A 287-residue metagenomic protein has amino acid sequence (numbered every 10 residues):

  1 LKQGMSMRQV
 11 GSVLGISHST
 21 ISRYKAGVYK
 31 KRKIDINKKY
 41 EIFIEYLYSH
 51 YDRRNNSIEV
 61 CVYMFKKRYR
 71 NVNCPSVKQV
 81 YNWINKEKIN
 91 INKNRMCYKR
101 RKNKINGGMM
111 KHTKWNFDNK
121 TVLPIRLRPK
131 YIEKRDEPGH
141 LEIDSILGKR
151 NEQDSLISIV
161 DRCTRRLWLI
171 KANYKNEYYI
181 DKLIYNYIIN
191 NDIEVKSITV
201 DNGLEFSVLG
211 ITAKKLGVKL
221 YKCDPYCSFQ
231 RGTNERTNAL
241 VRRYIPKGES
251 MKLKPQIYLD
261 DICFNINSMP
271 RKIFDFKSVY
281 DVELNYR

Functional and structural regions predicted by a protein language model:
Q3, E45-R54, F65, A213-R287: Charged alpha-helix within mobile-element recombinases
Q3-R53: Short, basic alpha-helical/linker "hinge" immediately adjacent to a nucleic-acid-recognition surface
G11, I21, L47, C61 (+9 more regions): Mobile genetic element proteins and their domesticated derivatives, centered on retroelements and DNA transposons
K33-K38, K67, N71-K134: Basic, flexible linker segments flanking DNA-binding modules in nucleic acid-interacting mobile-element proteins
E133, I146-W168, N173: Short conserved beta-strand segments at catalytic cores or DNA/RNA-binding microdomains of nucleic-acid binding
P138-G148: Two-metal-ion RNase H-like nuclease active-site motif
G148-E152, L169-D192: Active-site beta-loop-alpha junctions of metal-dependent nucleic acid enzymes, especially the RNase H-like/DDE
I193-V208, Y226: Acidic/histidine-rich, metal-coordinating catalytic segments
